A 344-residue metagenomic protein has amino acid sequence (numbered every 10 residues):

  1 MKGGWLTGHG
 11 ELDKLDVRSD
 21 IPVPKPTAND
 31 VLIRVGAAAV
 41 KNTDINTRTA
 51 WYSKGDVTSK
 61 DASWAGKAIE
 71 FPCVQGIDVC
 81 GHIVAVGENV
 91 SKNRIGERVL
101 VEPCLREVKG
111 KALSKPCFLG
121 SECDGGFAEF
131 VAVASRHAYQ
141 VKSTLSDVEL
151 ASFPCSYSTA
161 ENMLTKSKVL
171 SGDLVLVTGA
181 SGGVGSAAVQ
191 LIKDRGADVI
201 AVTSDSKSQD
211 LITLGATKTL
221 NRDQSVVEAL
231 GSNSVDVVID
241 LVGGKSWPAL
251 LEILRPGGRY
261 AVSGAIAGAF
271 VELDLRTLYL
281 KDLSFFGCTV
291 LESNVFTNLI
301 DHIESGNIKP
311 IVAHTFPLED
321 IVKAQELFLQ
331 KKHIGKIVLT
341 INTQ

Functional and structural regions predicted by a protein language model:
P22-A39, S53-L105, L145: Glycine-rich beta-strand-centered segment in the early N-terminal region that forms part of a ligand/cofactor-binding
A65-I69, E102-G179: NAD(P)H dinucleotide-binding glycine-rich loop of Rossmann-like/cofactor-binding domains, especially the beta1-alpha1
T159, G183-V184, K245: Hydrophobic/small residue at the entry helix of a nucleotide-binding pocket
N162, S293-Q344: C-terminal hydrophobic helical "lid"/dimerization subdomain of Rossmann-like NAD(P)H-dependent oxidoreductases
L174-V177, K193-S246: Adenosine-nucleotide cofactor-binding segment
S181, V189: N-terminal Rossmann NAD(P)H-binding glycine-rich loop of SDR-like oxidoreductase domains
L254-R255: Helix-to-beta-strand junctions that scaffold the AdoMet/dcAdoMet cofactor pocket in Class I SAM-dependent enzymes
G258-S263, E272-V312: Rossmann-fold dehydrogenase core element
